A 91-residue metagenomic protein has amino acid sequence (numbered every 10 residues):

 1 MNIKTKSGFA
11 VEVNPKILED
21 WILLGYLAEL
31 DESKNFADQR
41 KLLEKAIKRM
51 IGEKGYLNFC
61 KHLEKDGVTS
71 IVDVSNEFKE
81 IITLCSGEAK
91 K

Functional and structural regions predicted by a protein language model:
M1-G8: Short acidic-hydrophobic surface loop/beta-edge motif
A10-E12: Short, isolated positions in well-ordered beta-strands
N14-K91: Short, surface-exposed, charged amphipathic helix/loop patches that serve as local interaction elements
